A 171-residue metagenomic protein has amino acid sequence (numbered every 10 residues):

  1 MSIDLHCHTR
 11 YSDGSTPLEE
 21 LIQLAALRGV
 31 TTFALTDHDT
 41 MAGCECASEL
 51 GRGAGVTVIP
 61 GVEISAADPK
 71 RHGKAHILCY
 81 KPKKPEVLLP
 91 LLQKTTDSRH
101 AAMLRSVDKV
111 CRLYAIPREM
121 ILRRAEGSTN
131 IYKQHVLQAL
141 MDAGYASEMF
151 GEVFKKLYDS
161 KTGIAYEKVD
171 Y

Functional and structural regions predicted by a protein language model:
M1-H72, K156-K168: An N-terminally biased module of ancient metal coordination in phosphate/nucleic-acid-related enzymes
R52-Y171: Extended substrate/RNA-proximal surfaces in nucleic-acid metabolism proteins
